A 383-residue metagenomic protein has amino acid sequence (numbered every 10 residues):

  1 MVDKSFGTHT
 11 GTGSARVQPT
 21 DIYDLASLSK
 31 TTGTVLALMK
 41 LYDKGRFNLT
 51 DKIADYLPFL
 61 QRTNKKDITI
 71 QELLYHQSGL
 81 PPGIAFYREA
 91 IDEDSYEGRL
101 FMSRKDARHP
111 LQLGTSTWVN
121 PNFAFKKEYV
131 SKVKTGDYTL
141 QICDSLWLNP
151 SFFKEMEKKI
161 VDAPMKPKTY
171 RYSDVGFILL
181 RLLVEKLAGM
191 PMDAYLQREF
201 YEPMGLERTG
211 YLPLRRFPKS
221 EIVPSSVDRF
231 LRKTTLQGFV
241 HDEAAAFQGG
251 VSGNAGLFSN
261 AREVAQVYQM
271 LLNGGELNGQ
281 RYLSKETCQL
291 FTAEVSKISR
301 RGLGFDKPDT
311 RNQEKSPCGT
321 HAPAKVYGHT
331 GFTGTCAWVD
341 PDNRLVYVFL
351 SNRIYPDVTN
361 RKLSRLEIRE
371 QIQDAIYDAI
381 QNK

Functional and structural regions predicted by a protein language model:
M1-L25, R46-N48, K154-D162, D242 (+2 more regions): Short, conserved catalytic-motif segment at the N-terminal edge
M1-R16, L49, Y138-K154, C336-D340 (+1 more regions): A short, well-structured edge-of-sheet supersecondary motif
G13-Y75, P164-G176, S252-A255, R361: Short active-site loop at a secondary-structure junction that contains or immediately precedes the catalytic residue(s)
R16-V17, T63-D67, P164, S296-S299 (+2 more regions): Extracellular/periplasmic catalytic domains that process cell-envelope and extracellular macromolecules
K44-N48, M190, L345: Phosphate-handling active-site elements
K65-A324: Short, surface-exposed loop or secondary-structure junction motifs that flank catalytic or metal-binding residues
T330-K383: Structured C-terminal helix/loop/strand segments within mature extracytoplasmic catalytic/sensor domains
